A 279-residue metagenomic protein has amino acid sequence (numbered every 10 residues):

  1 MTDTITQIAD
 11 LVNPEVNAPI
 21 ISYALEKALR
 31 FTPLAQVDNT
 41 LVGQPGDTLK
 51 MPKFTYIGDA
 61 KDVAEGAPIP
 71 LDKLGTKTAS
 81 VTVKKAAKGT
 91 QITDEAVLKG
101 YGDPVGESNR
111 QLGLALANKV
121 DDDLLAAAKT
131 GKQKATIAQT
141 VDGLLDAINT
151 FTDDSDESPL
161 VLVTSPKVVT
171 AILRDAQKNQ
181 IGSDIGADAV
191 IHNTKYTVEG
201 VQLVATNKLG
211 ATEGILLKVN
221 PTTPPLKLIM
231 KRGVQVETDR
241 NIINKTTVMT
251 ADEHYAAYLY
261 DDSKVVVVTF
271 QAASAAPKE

Functional and structural regions predicted by a protein language model:
T2-A9, P19-T32, V42-T48, L74-V83 (+1 more regions): Sequence/fold signature of self-assembling virion shell proteins
Q36: His/Glu-rich zincin catalytic helix
G43-T78: N-terminal low-complexity, intrinsically disordered segments
M51-K53, G75-Q133, T152-D154, L162 (+1 more regions): Long, contiguous amphipathic alpha-helices that act as assembly "spine/axial" helices in icosahedral shell and virion
I57, V168-T170, L209, Y255: Short loop/turn segments at secondary-structure transitions that flank enzyme active sites
D59-D62, G100-Y101, A171-L173, Y258-Y260: Short helix/loop capping segments that flank catalytic or ligand/cofactor-binding pockets
T93, V163-V168, L217-N220, D261: Helix N-cap / beta->alpha transition motif
A127-V201: Extended, solvent-exposed, turn-rich assembly/linker loops in the middle of proteins
